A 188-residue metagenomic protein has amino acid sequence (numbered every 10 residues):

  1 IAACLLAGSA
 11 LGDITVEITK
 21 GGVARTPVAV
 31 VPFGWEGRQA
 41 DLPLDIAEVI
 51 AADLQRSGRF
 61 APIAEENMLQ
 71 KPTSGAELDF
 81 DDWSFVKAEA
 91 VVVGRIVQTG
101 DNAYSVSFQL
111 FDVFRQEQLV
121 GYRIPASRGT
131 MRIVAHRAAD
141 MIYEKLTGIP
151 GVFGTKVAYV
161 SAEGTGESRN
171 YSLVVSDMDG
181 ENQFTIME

Functional and structural regions predicted by a protein language model:
A7-S9: N-terminal signal peptide c-region/cleavage motif recognized by signal peptidases
I14, S74-M141: Amphipathic beta-strand/beta-sheet edge segments enriched in Tyr/Trp
T19-D81, V92-V97: Short beta-strand->alpha-helix linker/helix-N-cap micro-motif that forms a surface specificity/interaction loop
V93, K156-A162: Residue position within the beta-strands of beta-propeller blades
D101-S105, T165-V174: Structural motif
L110, V174-V175: Conserved blade-register residue in beta-propeller folds
H136-F153: Structural signature of eukaryotic scaffold interfaces centered on beta-propeller domains
D177-E188: Multi-bladed beta-propeller domains
